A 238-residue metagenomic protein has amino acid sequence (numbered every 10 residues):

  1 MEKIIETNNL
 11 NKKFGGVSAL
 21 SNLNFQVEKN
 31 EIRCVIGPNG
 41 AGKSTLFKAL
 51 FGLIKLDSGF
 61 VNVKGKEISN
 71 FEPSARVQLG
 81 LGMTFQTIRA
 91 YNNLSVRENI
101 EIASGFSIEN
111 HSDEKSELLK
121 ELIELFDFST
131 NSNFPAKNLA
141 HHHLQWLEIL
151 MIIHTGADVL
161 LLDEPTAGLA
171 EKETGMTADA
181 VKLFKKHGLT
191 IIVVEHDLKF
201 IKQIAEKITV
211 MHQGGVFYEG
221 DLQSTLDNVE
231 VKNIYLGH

Functional and structural regions predicted by a protein language model:
E2-E6, L10-H238: Glycine-rich phosphate-binding loops of nucleotide-dependent enzymes
